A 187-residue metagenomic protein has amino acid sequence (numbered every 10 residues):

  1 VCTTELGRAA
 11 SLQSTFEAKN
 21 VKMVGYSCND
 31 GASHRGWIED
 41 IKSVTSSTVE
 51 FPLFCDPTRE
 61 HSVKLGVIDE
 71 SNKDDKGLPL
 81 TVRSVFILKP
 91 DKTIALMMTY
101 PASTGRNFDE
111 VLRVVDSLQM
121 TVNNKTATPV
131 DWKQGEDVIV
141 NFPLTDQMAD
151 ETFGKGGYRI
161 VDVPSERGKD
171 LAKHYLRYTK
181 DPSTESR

Functional and structural regions predicted by a protein language model:
V1-R187: Chalcogenol-based redox active-site neighborhoods
